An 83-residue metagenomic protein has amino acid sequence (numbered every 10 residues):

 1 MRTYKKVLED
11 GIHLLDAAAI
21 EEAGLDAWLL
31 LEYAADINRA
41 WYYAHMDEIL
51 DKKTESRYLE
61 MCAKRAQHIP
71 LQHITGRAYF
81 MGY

Functional and structural regions predicted by a protein language model:
M1-Y43, L50, E60: Non-catalytic accessory regions of SAM-dependent methyltransferases
E32-Y83: Conserved AdoMet
